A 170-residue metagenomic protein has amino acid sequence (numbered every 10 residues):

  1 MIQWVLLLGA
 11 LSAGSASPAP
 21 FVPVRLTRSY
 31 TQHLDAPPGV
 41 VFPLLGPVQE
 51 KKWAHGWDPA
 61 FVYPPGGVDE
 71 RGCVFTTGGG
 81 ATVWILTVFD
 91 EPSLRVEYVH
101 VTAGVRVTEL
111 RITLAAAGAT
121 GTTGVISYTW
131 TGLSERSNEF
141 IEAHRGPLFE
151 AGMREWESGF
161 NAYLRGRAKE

Functional and structural regions predicted by a protein language model:
M1-L7: Sec-dependent signal peptide recognition, specifically the positively charged N-region followed immediately by
L11-G67: Hydrophobic ligand-binding cavity/cleft-lining segments
T27-S29, G79-W84, R106-R111: Short, surface-exposed coil-to-beta transition loops
D35-G39, V88-S93, T113-T123, R167: A short, structured loop/turn motif at beta-sheet edges
V40-L45, L86, V96-Y98, G124-I126 (+1 more regions): Hydrophobic pocket/interface hotspot
R71-G79, V96-A103: Short beta-strand segments that buttress and anchor functional surface loops
V101-R154: Beta-strand/loop substructures that line and gate deep hydrophobic ligand-binding cavities in soluble
S158-E170: Short, highly charged C-terminal tails/helix-capping segments
